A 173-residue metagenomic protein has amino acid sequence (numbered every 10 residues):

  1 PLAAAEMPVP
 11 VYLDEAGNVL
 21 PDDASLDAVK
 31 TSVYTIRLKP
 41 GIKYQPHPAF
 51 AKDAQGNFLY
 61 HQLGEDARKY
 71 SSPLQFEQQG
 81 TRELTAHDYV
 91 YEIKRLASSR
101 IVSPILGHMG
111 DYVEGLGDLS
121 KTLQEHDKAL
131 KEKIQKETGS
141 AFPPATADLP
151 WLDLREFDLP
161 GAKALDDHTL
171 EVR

Functional and structural regions predicted by a protein language model:
P1-R173: The feature preferentially marks the first beta-strand/turn patch immediately downstream of a bacterial lipoprotein
